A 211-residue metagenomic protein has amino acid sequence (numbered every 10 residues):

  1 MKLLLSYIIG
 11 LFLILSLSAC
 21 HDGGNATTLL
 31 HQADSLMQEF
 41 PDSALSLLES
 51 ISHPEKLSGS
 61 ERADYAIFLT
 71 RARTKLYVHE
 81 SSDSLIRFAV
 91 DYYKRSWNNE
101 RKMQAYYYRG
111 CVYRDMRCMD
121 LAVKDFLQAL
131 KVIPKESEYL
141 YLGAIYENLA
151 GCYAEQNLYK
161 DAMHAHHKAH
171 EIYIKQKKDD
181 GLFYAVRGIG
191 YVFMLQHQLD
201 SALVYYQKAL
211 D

Functional and structural regions predicted by a protein language model:
M1-S6: Positively charged n-region of N-terminal signal peptides that target proteins for export
Y7-S16: Bacterial N-terminal signal peptides
C20-D211: A "functional boundary" signal
